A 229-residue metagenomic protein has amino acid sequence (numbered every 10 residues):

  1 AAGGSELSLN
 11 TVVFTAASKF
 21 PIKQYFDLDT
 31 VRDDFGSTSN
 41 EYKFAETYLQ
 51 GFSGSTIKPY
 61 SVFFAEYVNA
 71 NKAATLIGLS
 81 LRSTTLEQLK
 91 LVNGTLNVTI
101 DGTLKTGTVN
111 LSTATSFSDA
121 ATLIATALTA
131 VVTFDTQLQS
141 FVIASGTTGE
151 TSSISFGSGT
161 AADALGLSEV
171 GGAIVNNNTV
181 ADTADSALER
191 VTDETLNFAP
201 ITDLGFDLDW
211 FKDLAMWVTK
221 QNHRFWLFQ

Functional and structural regions predicted by a protein language model:
A1-K90: Extended assembly-interface regions of large multimeric machines
N10-V12, S61-F63, N97, V142 (+2 more regions): Generic structural signal for residues positioned in beta-strands
F14-A16, G146, L204-F206: Active-site-proximal beta-strand/loop segments in catalytic clefts of secreted hydrolases
K19-F20, Y25-G36, S83-A164, S186-E189 (+1 more regions): Extended, beta-strand-rich, solvent-exposed assembly scaffolds of outer structural proteins
A45-A73, V132-T136, S155-Q229: Extracellular Cys-Trp
K72-L81, A120-L128, T179-V180: Short, solvent-exposed secondary-structure boundary motifs
